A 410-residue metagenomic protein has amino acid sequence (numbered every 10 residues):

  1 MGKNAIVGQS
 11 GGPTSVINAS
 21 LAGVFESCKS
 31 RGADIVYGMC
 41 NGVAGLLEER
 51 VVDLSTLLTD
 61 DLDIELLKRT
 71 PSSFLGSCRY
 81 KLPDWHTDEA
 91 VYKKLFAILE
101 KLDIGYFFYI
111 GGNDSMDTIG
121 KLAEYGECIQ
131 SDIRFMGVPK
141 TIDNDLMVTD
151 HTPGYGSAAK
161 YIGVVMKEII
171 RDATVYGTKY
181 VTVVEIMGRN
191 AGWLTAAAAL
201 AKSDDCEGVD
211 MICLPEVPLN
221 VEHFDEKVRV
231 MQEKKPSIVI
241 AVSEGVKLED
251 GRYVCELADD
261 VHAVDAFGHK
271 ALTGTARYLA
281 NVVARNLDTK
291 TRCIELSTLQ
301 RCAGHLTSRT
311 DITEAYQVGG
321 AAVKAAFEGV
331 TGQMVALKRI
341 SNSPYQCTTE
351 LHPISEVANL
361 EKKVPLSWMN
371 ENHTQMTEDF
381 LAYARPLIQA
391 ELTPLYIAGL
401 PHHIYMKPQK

Functional and structural regions predicted by a protein language model:
M1-V51: N-terminal phosphate-binding or glycine-rich loops at protein starts, especially the Walker A/P-loop of NTPases
K3-V7, L67-K81, K140-D150, G177-Y180 (+1 more regions): Gly-rich Lys/Arg/Thr-decorated short loops/hinges at beta-loop-alpha junctions or inter-strand turns that position
N4-T14, S73-R79, G105-G111, G137 (+2 more regions): Short glycine-rich or small-residue beta-strand-to-loop segments that form or flank ligand, phosphate, metal/Fe-S
S10-G12, M39-G45, R79-Y80, G112-N113 (+5 more regions): Short, ordered loop/turn segments at secondary-structure junctions
T14-V24, L46-L47, V91-K93, N113-K121 (+5 more regions): Short glycine/serine/threonine-rich phosphate/pyrophosphate-binding segments that cradle anionic phosphate groups
V36, I98, Y106-G111, D117-D132 (+1 more regions): Accessory alpha-helical/coil subdomains and C-terminal extensions that flank or cap enzyme catalytic cores
E49-G105, D114, P153-Y155, K167: Glycine-rich oxoanion-binding loops at beta->alpha junctions
E256-K410: C-terminal non-catalytic interaction/assembly regions of soluble proteins
